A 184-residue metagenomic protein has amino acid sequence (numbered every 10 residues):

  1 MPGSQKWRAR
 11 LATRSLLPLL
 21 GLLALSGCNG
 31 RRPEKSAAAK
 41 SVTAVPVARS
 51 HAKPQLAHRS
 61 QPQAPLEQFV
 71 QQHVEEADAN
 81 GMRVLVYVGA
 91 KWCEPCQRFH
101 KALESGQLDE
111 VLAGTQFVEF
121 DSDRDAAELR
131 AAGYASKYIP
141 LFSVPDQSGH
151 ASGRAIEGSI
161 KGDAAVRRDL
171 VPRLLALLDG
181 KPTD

Functional and structural regions predicted by a protein language model:
L25-G27: C-terminal motif of bacterial Sec signal peptides marking the signal peptidase cleavage site
N29-A37: Bacterial lipoprotein signal-peptidase II cleavage site
P65-M82: A short beta-strand-turn-helix
N80-K91: Short active-site neighborhood of thiol/selenol oxidoreductases, capturing the structured segment around
R83, A132-P145: Structural micro-motif
C96-V111: Typically the conserved alpha-helix immediately C-terminal to a functionally engaged Cys/Sec in thioredoxin-like
L108-A127: Thiol-based oxidoreductase modules, predominantly thioredoxin-like and allied folds used for disulfide exchange
L141-T183: Non-catalytic, surface beta->alpha helical segment in thiol-disulfide oxidoreductase systems
